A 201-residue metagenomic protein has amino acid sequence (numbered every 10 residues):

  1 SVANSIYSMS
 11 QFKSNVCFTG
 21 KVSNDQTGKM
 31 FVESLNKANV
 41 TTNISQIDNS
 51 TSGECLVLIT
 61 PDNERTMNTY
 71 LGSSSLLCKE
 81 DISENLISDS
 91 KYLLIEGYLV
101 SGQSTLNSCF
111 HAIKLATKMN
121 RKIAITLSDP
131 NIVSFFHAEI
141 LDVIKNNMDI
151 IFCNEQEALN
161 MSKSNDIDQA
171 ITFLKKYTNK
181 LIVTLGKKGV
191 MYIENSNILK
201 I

Functional and structural regions predicted by a protein language model:
S1-T19: Glycine-rich phosphate/adenosyl-contacting loop at the front of the ribokinase-like
A3, F12, S50-G53, G186: Short, basic and Ser/Thr-rich N-terminal targeting/leader segments
S23, V32-S50, I59-K200: Ribokinase/PfkB-type carbohydrate-kinase core domain
